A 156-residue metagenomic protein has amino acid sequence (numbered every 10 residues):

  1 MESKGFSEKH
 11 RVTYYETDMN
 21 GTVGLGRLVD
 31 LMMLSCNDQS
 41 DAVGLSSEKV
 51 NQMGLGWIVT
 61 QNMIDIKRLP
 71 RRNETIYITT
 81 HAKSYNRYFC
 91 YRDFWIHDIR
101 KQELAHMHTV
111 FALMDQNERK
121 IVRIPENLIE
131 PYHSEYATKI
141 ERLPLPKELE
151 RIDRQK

Functional and structural regions predicted by a protein language model:
M1-T79, K83-K156: Terminal targeting signals and extreme-terminal segments of soluble enzymes
